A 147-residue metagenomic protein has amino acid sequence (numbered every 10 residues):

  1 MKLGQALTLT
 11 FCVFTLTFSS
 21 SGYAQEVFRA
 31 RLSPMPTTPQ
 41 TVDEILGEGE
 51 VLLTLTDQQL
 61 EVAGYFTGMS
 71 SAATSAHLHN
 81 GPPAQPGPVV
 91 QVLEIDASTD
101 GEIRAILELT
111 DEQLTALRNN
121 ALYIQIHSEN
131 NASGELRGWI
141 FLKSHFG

Functional and structural regions predicted by a protein language model:
M1-L9: Positively charged n-region of N-terminal signal peptides that target proteins for export
T8-T17: Bacterial N-terminal signal peptides
G22-A76, N80-G147: Metal-centered catalytic cores of metalloenzymes
